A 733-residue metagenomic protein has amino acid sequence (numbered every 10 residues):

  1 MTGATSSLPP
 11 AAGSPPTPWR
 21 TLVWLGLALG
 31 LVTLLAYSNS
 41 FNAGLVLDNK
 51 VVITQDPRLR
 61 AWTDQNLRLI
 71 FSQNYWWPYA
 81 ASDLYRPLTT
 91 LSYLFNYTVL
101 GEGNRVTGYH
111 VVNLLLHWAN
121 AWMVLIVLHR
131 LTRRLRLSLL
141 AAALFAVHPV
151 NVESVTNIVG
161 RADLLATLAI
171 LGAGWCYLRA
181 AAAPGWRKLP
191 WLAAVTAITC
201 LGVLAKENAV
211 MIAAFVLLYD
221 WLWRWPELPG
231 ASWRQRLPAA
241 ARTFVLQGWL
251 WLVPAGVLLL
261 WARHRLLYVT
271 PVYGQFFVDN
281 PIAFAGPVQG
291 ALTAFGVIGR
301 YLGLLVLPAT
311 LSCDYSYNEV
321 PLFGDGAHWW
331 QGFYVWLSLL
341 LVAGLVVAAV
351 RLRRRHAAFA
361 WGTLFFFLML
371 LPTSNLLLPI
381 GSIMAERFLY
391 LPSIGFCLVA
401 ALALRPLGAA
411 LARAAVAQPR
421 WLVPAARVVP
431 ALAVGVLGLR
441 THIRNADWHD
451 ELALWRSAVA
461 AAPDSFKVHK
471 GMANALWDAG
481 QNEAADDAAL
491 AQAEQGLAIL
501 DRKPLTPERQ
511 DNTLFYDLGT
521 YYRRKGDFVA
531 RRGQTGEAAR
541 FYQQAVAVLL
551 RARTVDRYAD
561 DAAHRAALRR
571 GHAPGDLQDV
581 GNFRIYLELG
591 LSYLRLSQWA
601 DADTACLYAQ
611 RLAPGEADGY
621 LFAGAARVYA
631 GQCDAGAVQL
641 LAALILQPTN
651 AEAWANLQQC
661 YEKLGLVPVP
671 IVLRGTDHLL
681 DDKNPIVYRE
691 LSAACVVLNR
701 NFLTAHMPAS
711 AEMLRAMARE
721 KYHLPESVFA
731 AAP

Functional and structural regions predicted by a protein language model:
T2-D527, E537-Q543, L550-A552, R557 (+3 more regions): Polytopic membrane enzymes that build or remodel cell-surface glycoconjugates and lipids
T2-P15, W330, L452-P733: C-terminal luminal/periplasmic domains and tails of membrane-associated envelope-modifying transferases
